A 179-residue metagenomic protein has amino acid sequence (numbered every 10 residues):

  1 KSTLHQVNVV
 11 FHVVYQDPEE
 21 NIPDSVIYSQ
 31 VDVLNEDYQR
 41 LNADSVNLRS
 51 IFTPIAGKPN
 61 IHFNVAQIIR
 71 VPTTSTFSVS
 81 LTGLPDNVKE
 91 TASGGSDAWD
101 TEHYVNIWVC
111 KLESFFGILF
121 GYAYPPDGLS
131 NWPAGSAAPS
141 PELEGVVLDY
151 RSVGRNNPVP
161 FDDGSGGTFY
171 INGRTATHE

Functional and structural regions predicted by a protein language model:
K1-L41: Primarily auto-inhibitory N-terminal propeptides
D32-T177: Metzincin-family zinc-dependent endopeptidase catalytic domain
